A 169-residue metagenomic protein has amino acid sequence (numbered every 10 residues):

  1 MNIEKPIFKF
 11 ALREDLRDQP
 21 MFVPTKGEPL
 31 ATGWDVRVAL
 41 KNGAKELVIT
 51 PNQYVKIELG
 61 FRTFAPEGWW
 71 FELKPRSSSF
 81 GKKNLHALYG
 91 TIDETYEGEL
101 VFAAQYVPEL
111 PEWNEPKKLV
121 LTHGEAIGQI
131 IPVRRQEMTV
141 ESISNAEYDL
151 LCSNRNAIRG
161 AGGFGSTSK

Functional and structural regions predicted by a protein language model:
M1-K169: DUTPase catalytic domain/fold
